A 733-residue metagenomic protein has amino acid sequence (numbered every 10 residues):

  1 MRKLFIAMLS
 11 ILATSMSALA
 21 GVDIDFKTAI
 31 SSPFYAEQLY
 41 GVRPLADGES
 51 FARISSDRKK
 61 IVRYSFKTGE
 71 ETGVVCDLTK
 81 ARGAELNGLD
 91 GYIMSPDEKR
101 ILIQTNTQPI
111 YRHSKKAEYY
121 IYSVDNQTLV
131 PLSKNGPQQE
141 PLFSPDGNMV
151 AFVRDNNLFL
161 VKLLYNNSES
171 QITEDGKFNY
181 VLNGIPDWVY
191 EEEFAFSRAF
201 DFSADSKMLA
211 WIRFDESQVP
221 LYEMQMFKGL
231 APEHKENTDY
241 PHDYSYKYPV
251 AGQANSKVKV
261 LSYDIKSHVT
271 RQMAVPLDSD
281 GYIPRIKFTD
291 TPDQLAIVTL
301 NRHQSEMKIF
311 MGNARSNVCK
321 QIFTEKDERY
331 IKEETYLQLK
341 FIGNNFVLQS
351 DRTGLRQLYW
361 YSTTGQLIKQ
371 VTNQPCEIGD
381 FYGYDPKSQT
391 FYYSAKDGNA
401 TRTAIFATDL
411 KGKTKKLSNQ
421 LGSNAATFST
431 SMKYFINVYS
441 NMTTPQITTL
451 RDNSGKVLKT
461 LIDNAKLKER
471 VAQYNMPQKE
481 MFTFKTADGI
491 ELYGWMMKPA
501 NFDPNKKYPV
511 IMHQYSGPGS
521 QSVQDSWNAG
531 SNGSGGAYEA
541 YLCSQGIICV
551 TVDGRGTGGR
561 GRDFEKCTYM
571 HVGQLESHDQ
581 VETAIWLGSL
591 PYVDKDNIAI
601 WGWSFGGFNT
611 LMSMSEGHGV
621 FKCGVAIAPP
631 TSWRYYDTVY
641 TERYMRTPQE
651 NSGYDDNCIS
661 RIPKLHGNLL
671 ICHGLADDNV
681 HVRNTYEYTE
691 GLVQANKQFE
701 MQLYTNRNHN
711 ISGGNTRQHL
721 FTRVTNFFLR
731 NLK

Functional and structural regions predicted by a protein language model:
F26, V74-E85, S170-E192, P249-A251 (+6 more regions): Surface-exposed loop and turn segments in beta-propeller and other repeat-based domains that flank or scaffold
A29, P292, A425-K733: Serine-hydrolase catalytic core recognition
L39-R43, E49-R63, G73, G91 (+15 more regions): Non-catalytic accessory segments flanking enzyme active sites
A52-D57, S65, I93-D97, I101-H113 (+15 more regions): Beta-strand C-termini and the immediately following turn/loop, strongest in propeller blades
G69-E70, N106-Y111, K115-E118, I172-F200 (+3 more regions): Predominantly five- to eight-bladed beta-propeller fold
E70-I101, N106-Q108, P131-Q139, K326-R329 (+1 more regions): Blade-loop segments of beta-propeller domains
H113-F159, Y165-A199: Asp-box/WD-like beta-propeller blade repeats and closely related beta-sheet repeat scaffolds
I212-I368: Beta-propeller domains
